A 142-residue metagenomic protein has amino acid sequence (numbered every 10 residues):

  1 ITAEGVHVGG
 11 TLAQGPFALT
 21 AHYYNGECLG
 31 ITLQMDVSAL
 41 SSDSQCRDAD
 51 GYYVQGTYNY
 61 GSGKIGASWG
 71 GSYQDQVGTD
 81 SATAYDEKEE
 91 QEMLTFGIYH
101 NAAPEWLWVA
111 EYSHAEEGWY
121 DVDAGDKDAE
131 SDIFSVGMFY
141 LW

Functional and structural regions predicted by a protein language model:
I1-F96: Detector for outer-membrane/organellar transmembrane beta-barrel domains, recognizing the amphipathic beta-strand
V77, G118-D121: A short, acidic/glycine-rich surface segment
Y85-D86, D123-K127: Short proline/glycine-enriched turn/loop segments at secondary-structure junctions
T95-W119: C-terminal closing repeat unit and adjoining cap/tail of repeat-based domains
A129-W142: Outer-membrane beta-barrel "beta-signal"
